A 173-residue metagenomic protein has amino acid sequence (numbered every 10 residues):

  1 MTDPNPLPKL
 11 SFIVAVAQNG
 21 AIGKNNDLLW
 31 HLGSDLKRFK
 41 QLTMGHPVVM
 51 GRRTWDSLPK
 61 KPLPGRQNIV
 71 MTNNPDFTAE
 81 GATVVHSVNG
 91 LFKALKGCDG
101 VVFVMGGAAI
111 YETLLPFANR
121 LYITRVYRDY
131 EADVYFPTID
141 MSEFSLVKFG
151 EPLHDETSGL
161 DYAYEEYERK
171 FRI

Functional and structural regions predicted by a protein language model:
T2-I173: Enzymes that bind and transform nitrogen-containing heteroaromatic metabolites
